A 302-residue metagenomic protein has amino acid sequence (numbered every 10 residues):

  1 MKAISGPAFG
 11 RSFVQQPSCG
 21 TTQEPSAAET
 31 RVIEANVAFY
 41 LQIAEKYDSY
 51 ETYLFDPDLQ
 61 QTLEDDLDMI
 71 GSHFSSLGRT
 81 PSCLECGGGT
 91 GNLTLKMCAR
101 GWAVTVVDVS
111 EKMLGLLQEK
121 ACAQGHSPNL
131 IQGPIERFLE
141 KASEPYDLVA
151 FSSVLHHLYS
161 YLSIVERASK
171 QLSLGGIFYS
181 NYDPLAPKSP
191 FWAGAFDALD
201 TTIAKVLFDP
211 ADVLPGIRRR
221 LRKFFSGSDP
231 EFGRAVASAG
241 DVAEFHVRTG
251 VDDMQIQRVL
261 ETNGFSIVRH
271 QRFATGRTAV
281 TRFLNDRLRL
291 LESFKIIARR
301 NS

Functional and structural regions predicted by a protein language model:
G6-G78, L291: Conserved class I S-adenosyl-L-methionine
L84-F138: Class I SAM-dependent methyltransferase SAM/SAH-binding core
A150: A conserved beta-strand element that flanks and buttresses the S-adenosyl-L-methionine
S153-V154: Short catalytic micro-motifs in class I SAM-dependent methyltransferases
L162-L174: A short glycine-rich, Lys/Arg-flanked "PGG" loop and its adjoining helix->strand segment in the class I
I177-F224: Conserved class I S-adenosyl-L-methionine
V247-G264, R269-H270: Short alpha-helix
N263, T281-S302: Core SAM-dependent methyltransferase catalytic element
